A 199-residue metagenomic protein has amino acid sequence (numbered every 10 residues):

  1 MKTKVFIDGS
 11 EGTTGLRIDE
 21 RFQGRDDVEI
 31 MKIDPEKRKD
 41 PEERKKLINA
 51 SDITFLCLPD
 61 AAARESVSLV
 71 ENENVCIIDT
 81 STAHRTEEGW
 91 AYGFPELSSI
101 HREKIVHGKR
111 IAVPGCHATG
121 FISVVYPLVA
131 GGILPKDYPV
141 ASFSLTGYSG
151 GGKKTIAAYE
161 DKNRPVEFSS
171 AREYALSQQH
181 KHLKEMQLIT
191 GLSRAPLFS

Functional and structural regions predicted by a protein language model:
M1-Y174, G191: N-terminal Rossmann-like NAD(P) cofactor-binding subdomain of oxidoreductases, focused on the glycine-rich
K162, F168, S177-S199: C-terminal substrate-binding/catalytic lobe of Rossmann-fold NAD(P)-dependent dehydrogenases
